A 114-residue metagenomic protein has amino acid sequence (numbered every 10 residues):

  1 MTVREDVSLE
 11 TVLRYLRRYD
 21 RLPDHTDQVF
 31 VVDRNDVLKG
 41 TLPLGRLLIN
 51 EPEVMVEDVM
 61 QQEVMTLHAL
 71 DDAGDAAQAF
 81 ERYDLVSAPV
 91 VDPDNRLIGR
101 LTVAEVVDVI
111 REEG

Functional and structural regions predicted by a protein language model:
V3-H25, L48-E51, L67-L85, V91 (+1 more regions): The conserved cystathionine-beta-synthase
V7, L42, V54, D71 (+1 more regions): Short beta-to-alpha loop/turn elements within the nucleotide-binding domains of ABC transporters
L16, Q28-G45, F80, A88-V106: A glycine-centered beta-loop-beta connector
L44-M60, A104-G114: A short, polar/charged loop-to-alpha-helix boundary motif
M60-Q62, A77: A short, structure-level motif marking secondary-structure boundaries and short turns
E63, D84, E105: Conserved functional loop/turn residues at catalytic and ligand-binding sites
